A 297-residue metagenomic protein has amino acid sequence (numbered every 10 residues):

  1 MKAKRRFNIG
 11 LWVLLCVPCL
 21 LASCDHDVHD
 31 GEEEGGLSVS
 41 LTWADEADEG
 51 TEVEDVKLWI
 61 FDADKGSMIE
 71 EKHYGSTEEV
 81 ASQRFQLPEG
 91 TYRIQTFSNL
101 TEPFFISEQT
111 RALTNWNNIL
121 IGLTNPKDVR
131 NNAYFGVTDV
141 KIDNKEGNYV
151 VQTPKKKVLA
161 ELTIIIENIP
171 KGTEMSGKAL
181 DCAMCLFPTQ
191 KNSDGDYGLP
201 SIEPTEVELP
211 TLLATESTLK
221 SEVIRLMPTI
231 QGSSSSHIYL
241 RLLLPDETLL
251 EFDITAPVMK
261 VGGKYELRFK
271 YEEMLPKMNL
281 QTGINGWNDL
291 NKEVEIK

Functional and structural regions predicted by a protein language model:
K2-V13: Bacterial N-terminal signal peptides that target proteins for export
L20-S23: C-terminal motif of bacterial Sec signal peptides marking the signal peptidase cleavage site
D25-E34, M274-K297: Intrinsically disordered, low-complexity repeat and linker tracts
H26-E49, I166-G172: Short amphipathic, basic-aromatic surface patches that mediate peripheral association with negatively charged
D55-Q109, E174-V261, K292-K297: Tryptophan-paired
S76-E78, E102-Y149, L212, D246-M274: Structured interaction patches on ligand/partner-binding surfaces of diverse proteins
Q152-L159, M227-Q231: Conserved "repeat-terminator" motif of extracellular CCP/Sushi domains
K157-K171, M175-A179: Short, surface-exposed binding/anchoring microloops in extracellular/periplasmic proteins
